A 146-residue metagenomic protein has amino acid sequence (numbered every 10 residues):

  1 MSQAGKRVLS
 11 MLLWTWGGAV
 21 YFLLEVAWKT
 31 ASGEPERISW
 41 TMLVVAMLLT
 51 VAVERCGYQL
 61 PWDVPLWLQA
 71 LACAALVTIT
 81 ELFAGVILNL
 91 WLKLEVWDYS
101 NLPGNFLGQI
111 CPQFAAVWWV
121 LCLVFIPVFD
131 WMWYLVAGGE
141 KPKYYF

Functional and structural regions predicted by a protein language model:
M1-F146: Aromatic-rich, lipid-facing transmembrane alpha helices and their immediate juxtamembrane interface loops in integral
